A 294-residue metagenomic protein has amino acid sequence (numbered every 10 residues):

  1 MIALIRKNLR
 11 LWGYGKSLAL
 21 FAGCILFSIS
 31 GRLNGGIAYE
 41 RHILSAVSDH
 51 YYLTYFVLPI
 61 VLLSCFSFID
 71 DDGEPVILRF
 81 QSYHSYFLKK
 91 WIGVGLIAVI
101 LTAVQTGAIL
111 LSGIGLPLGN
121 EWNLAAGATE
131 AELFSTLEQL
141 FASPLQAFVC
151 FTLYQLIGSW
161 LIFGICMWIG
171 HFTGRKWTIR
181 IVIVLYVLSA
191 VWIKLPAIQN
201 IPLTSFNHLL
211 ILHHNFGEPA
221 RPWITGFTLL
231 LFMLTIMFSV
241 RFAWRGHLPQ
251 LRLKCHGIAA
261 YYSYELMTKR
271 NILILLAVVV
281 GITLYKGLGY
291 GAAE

Functional and structural regions predicted by a protein language model:
M1-F68, H171-F172, K176-W177, A190-H214 (+2 more regions): Hydrophobic alpha-helical transmembrane segments
I25-S67, L88-R175, N207-F227, G291-A293: Secretory targeting signals
D72-G73, W168: A residue-level signal for alpha-helical anchor/packing sites in multi-pass solute transporters
I77-H84: Short helix-to-coil transition segments within interhelical loops that connect adjacent transmembrane helices
S85, W177-T178: Residue-level recognition of membrane-helix boundary sites in multi-pass small-molecule transporters
K89, I181-V182: Hydrophobic core positions of alpha-helical segments in small-molecule transporters and transporter systems
P117-T129, V187-T204: Juxtamembrane non-transmembrane "cap" segments at the membrane-aqueous interface of multi-pass membrane proteins
P144-L145, T152, I183-K194, A293-E294: Nucleotide-cofactor and metal-assisted catalytic machinery
